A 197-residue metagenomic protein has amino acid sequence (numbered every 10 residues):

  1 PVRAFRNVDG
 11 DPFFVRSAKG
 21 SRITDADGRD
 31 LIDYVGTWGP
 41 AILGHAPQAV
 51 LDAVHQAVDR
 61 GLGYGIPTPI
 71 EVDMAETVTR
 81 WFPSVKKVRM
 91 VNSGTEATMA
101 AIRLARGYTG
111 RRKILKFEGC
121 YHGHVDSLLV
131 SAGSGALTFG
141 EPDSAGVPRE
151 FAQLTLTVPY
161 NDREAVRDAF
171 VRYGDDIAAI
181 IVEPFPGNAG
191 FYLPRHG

Functional and structural regions predicted by a protein language model:
P1-S17: Active-site-adjacent loop/helix segments that line or gate small-molecule/cofactor pockets in enzymes
P12-D33: Active-site and channel-lining beta-strand-loop segments that bind or position nucleotide-derived/phosphorylated
D30-R112: Glycine-rich loop-to-alpha-helix module at the N-terminal edge of alpha/beta enzyme cores
I32-V35, A179-F185: Short beta-strands and strand-loop turn motifs
H55-D59, A145-Q153, I181-P186: Gly-rich Lys/Arg/Thr-decorated short loops/hinges at beta-loop-alpha junctions or inter-strand turns that position
G65-I66, N92, T157, A189-L193: Alpha-helix capping and helix-loop boundary segments enriched in small/acidic/polar residues
E76-A178: PLP-dependent aspartate aminotransferase-fold enzymes
A165-A169, F185-G197: Active-site core of PLP-dependent enzymes with the aminotransferase class I/II
